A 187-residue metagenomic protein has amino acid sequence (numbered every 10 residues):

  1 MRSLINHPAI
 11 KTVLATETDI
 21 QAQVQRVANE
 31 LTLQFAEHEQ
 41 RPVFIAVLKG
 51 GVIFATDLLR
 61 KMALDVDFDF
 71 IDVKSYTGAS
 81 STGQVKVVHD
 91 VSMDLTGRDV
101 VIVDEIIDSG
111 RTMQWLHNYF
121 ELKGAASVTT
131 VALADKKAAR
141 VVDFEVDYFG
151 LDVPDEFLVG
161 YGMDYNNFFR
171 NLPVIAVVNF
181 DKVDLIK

Functional and structural regions predicted by a protein language model:
M1-K187: PRPP-associated nucleotide enzymes
